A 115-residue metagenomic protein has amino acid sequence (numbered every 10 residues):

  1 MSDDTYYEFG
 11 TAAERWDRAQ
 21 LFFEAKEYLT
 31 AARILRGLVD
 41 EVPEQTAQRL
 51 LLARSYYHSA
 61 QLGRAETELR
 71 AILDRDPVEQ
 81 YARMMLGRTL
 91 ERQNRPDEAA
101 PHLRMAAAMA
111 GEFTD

Functional and structural regions predicted by a protein language model:
F9-E41: Alpha-helical segment of the N-proximal tetratricopeptide repeat
G37-D40, R70-D74, A107-A108: Conserved structural position within tetratricopeptide repeats
